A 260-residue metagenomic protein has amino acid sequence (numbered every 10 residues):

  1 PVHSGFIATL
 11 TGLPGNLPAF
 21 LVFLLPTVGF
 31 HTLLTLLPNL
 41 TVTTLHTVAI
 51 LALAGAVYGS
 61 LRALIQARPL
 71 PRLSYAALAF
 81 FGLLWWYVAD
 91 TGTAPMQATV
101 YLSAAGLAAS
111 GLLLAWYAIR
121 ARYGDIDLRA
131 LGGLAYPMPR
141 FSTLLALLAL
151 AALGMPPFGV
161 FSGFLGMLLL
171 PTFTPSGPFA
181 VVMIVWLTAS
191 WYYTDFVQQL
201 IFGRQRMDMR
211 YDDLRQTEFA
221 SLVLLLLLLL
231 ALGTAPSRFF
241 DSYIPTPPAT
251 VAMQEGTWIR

Functional and structural regions predicted by a protein language model:
P1-T47, S74, G159, F164: Short helix-boundary/re-entrant hairpin motifs in multi-pass inner-membrane proteins
H3-I7, L102-G124, G177-D212: Predominantly late transmembrane helices and immediately cytosolic-facing juxtamembrane segments
S4, N16-A19, P26, R62-D127: Alpha-helical multi-pass transmembrane bundles of energy-transducing inner-membrane proteins
S4-G12, R129-Y136, M167-L170, F202-G203: Short amphipathic alpha-helical coupling elements at transmembrane boundaries
P38, A149-L169, L227-P248: Alpha-helical transmembrane segments and their membrane-interface junctions in multi-pass membrane proteins
N39-G55, L102-L107: Structural signature of hydrophobic alpha-helical transmembrane segments
L83-T93, G163-F179: Interfacial segments of multi-pass membrane proteins
M138-R140, T194-R260: Cytoplasmic/organellar membrane-interface segments at the starts of transmembrane helices in multi-pass inner-membrane
